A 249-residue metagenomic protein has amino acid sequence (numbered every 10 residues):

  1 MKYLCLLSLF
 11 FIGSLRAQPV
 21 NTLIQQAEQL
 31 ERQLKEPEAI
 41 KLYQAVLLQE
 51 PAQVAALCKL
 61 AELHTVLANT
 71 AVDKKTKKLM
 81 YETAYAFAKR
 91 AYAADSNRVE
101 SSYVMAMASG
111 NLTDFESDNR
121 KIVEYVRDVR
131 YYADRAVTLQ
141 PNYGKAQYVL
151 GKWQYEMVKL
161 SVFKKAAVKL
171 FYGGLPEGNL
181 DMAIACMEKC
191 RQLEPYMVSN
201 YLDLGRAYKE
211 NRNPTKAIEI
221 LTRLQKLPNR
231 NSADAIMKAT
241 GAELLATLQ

Functional and structural regions predicted by a protein language model:
Y3-G13: Sec-dependent N-terminal signal peptides
R16-N69: N-terminal leader/linker segments that initiate helical-solenoid repeat arrays
L30-E38, L63-N97, V104-N142, K152-C190 (+2 more regions): Short coil/linker segments at helix-helix boundaries
F163-K169, E177, E194-P195, S199 (+2 more regions): Terminal, low-structured helical/coil segments at or just beyond the last alpha-helical repeat
